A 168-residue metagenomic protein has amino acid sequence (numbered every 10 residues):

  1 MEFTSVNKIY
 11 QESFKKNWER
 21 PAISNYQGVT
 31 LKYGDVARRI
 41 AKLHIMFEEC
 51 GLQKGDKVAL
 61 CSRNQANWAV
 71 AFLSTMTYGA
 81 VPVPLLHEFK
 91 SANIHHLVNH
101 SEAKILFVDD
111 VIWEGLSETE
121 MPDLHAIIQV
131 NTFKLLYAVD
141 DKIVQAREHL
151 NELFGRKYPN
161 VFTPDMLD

Functional and structural regions predicted by a protein language model:
M1-E2, K104: A general boundary/transition motif marking the beginning of the first structured unit of a protein
E2, P21-L73, K90-H95, E148 (+1 more regions): Conserved AMP-binding/adenylate-forming core of the ANL superfamily
I9, C50, T77-F154, V161: Structural core segment of the AMP-binding/adenylate-forming
Q27, G34, I128-N131, K157: Residues at the C-termini of beta-strands that transition into short coil/loop
V161-D168: Short, intrinsically disordered, charge-balanced linker/junction segments flanking boundaries in proteins
